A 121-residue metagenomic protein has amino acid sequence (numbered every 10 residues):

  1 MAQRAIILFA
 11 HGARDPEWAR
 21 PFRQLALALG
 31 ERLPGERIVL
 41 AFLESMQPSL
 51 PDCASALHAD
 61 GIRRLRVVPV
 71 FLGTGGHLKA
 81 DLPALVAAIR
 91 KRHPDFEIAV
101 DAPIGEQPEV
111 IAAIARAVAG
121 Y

Functional and structural regions predicted by a protein language model:
M1-Y121: Active-site-proximal alpha-helix that buttresses catalytic centers in soluble enzyme cores
